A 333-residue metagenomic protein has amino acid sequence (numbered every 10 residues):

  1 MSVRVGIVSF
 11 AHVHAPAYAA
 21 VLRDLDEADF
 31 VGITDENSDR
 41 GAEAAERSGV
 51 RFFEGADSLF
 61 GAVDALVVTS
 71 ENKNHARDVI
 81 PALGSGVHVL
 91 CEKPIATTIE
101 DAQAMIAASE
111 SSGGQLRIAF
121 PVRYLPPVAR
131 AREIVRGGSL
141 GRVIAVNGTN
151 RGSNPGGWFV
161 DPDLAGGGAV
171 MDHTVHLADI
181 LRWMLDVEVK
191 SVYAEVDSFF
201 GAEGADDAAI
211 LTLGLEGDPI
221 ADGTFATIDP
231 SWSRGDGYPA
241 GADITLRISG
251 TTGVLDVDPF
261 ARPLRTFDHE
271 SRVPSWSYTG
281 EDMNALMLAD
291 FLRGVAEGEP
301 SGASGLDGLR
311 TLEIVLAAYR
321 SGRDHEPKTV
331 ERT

Functional and structural regions predicted by a protein language model:
M1, A65-V68, Q103, R293-T333: C-terminal helix-rich "cap/oligomerization" subdomain common to oxidoreductases
M1-S48: N-terminal Rossmann-like dinucleotide-binding module
V13, E36, S277-A289: Active-site loop of classical SDR/Rossmann-like NAD(P)-dependent oxidoreductases, centered on the catalytic Tyr-X3-Lys
V13, V122-E203, H325: Predominantly a Rossmann-like dinucleotide-binding segment in NAD(P)-dependent oxidoreductases
N37, S48-A108: Beta-loop-alpha module in the N-terminal Rossmann-like domain of NAD(P)-dependent dehydrogenases, especially those
E54, C91, L116-I118, N147 (+1 more regions): Hydrophobic residues in well-ordered beta-strands that form the structural core
A104-V122, G141-V146: Rossmann-fold dehydrogenase core element
A178-A261, L288-E297: Contiguous beta-strand/loop segments that form the cofactor/metal-binding neighborhood of enzyme cores
